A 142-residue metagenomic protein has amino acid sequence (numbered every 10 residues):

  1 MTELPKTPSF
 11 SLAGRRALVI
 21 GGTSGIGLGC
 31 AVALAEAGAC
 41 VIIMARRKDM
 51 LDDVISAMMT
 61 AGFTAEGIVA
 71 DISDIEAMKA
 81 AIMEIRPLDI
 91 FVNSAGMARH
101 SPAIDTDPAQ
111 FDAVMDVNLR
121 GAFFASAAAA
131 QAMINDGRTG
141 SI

Functional and structural regions predicted by a protein language model:
M1-R16: Flexible N-terminal pre-Rossmann segment of NAD(P)-dependent oxidoreductases
R15, F63-T64, P87-L88, M133-I142: Active-site loop of short-chain dehydrogenase/reductase
R16, T23-G25: Conserved glycine-rich cofactor-binding loop
A39-D53: Conserved glycine-rich Rossmann-like NAD(P)H-binding loop of the short-chain dehydrogenase/reductase
D49, V69-A80, P108: The beta1-alpha1 cofactor-binding region of Rossmann-like NAD(H)/NADP(H)-dependent oxidoreductases
P102-A103, D107-D112: Substrate-binding pocket helix/loop in short-chain dehydrogenase/reductase
S126-A127: A short, exposed helix-loop element centered on a Lys and neighboring polar residues
